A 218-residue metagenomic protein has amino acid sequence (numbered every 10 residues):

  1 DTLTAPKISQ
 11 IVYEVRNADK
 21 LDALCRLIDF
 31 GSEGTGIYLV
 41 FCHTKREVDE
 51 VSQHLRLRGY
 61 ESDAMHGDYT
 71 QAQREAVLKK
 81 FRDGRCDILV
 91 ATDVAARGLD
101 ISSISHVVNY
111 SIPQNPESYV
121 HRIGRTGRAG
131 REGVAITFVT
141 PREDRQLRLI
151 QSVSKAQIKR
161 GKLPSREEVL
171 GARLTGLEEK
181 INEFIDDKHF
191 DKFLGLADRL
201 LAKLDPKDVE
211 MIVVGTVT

Functional and structural regions predicted by a protein language model:
D1-Q73, K79-R82, F138-D144, A156-G171 (+1 more regions): Interdomain coupling/hinge region of P-loop NTPase helicase/AAA+ cores
Y13-R16, G127, L204: Glycosyltransferase donor-binding loop in the core domain
V15-D19, D83-C86, K180-H189: A polyampholytic, Gly/Pro-enriched intrinsically disordered region
A23-L24, I37, A76, T92 (+2 more regions): Generic detector of bulky aromatic hydrophobic side chains
E33, R131-T218: Arginine-glycine-biased low-complexity disordered regions
S52-Q53, H121-R122, P164, F184-I185: Short, flexible segments with low predicted structural confidence
Q53-H54, R58-V153: Conserved RecA-like helicase motor core of SF1/SF2 enzymes
